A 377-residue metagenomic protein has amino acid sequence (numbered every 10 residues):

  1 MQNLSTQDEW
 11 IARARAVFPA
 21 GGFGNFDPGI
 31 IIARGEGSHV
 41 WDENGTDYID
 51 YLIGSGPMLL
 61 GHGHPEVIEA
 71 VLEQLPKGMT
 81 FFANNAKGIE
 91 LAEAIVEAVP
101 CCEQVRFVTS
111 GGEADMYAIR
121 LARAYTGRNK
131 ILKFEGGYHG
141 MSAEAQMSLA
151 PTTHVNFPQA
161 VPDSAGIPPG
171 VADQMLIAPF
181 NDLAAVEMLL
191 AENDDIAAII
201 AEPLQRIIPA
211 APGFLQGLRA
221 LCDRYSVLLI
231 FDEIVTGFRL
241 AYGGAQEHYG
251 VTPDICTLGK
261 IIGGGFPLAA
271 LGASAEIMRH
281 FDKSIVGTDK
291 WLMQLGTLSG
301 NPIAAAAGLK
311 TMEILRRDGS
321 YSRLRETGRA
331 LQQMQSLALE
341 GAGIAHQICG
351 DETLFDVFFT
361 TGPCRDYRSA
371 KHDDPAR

Functional and structural regions predicted by a protein language model:
M1-R377: Conserved N-terminal phosphate-binding loop of PLP-dependent enzymes in the Aspartate aminotransferase
